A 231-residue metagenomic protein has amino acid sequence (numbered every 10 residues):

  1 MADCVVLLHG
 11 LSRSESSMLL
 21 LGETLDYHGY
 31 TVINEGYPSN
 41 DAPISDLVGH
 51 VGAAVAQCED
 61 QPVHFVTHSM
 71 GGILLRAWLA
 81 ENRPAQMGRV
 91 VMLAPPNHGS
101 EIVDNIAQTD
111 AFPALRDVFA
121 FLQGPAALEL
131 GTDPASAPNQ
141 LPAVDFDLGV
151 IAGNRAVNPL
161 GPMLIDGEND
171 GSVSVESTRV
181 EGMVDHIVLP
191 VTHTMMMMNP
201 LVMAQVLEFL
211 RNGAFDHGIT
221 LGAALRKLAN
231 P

Functional and structural regions predicted by a protein language model:
M1-A2, P231: Classical N-terminal secretory signal peptides
A2-L11, S16, L20, T24-A143 (+1 more regions): Serine-dependent carboxylesterase/thioesterase catalytic core of lipase-like alpha/beta-hydrolase/SGNH enzymes
A143-P231: C-terminal catalytic-base region of ester-bond hydrolases, centering on the histidine of the charge-relay
